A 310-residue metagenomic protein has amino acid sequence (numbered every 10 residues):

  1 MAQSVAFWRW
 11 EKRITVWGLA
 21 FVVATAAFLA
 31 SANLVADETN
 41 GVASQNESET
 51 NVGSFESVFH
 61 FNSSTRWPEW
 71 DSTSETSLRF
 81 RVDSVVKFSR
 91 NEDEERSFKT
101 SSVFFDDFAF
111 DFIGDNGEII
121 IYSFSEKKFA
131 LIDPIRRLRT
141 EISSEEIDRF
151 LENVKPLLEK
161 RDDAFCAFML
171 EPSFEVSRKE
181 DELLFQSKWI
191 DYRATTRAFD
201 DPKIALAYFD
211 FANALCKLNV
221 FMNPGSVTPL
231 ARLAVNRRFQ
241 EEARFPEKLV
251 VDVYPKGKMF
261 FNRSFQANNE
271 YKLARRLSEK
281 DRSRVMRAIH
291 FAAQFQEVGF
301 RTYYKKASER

Functional and structural regions predicted by a protein language model:
M1-E11: N-terminal secretory signal peptides that target proteins for export/translocation
E11-K12, V22, E47: Low-complexity intrinsically disordered segments
W17-A30: Bacterial N-terminal signal peptides
L34-F59, F174, K179-D181, Q186-R310: Non-transmembrane domains of secretory- and envelope-associated proteins
D37-S101, D107: N-terminal cleavable signal peptides for secretion/export
T73-R79, S101-F110, D115-G117, S123-K128 (+3 more regions): Short, solvent-exposed coil/turn segments at beta-strand boundaries
F98-D162: An acidic-aromatic
S144-S187, D191-Y192: Glycine- and acidic-residue-rich phosphate-binding/metal-coordinating active-site segment common to enzymes that handle
